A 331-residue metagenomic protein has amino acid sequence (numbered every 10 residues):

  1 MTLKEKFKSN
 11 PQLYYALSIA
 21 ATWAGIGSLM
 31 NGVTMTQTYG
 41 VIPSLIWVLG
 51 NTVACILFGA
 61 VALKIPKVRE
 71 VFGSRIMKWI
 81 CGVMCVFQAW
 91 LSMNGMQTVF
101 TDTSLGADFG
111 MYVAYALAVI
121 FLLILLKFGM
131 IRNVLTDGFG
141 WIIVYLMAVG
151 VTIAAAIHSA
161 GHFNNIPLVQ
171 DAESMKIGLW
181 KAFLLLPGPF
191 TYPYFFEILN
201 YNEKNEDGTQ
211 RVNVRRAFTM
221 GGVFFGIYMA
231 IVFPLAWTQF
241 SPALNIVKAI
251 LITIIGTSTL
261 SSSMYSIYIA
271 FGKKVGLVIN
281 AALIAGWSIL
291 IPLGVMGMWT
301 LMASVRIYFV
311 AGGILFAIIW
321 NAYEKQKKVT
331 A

Functional and structural regions predicted by a protein language model:
M1-M30, F121, L125-V134, W141 (+6 more regions): Membrane-interface "cap" regions at the ends of multi-pass membrane proteins
K6-E70, F183-G188, F195-E203, D207-I255 (+1 more regions): Membrane-interface helix-loop-helix modules in multi-pass membrane proteins
S18-I19, R75-M84, G140-A155, G222-I227 (+3 more regions): Small-residue-rich segments of transmembrane alpha-helices in multi-pass membrane proteins, especially helix faces
A21, I46-F128, L184, K248-S262 (+4 more regions): Helix-loop-helix module between adjacent transmembrane segments
I26-T38, I65, Q88-T103, L123-I131 (+3 more regions): Transmembrane helix-loop junctions in multi-pass membrane proteins
V48, T136-G138, F218, A281 (+1 more regions): Residue-level recognition of transmembrane alpha-helices in multi-pass small-molecule transporters/permeases
T101-A116, L146-T191, R216-T219, V223 (+1 more regions): Helix-loop-helix junctions that connect adjacent transmembrane segments in multi-pass membrane transporters
V144-A154, T259-S262, I267, V278-W287 (+1 more regions): Hydrophobic alpha-helical segments of multi-pass membrane transport proteins
